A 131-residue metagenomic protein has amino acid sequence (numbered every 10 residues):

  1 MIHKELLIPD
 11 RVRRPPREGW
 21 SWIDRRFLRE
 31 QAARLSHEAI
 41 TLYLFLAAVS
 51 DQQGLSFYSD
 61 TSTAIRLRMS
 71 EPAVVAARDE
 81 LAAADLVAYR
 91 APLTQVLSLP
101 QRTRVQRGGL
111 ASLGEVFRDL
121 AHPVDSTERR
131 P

Functional and structural regions predicted by a protein language model:
M1-G54, R130-P131: Short recognition helix of helix-turn-helix/winged-helix DNA-binding domains
I2-H3, Q31, I40, T63-I65 (+4 more regions): Terminal low-complexity, poorly structured segments
D24, V96-L97, Q106, S112: Poly-acidic low-complexity segments
R26, E30-Q31, E38, Y58-T61 (+2 more regions): Surface-exposed loop/turn and secondary-structure junction residues enriched for glycine/proline
V49-R102: Winged helix-turn-helix DNA-binding recognition segment
R102-P131: Short, amphipathic alpha-helical interaction segments positioned at domain boundaries
